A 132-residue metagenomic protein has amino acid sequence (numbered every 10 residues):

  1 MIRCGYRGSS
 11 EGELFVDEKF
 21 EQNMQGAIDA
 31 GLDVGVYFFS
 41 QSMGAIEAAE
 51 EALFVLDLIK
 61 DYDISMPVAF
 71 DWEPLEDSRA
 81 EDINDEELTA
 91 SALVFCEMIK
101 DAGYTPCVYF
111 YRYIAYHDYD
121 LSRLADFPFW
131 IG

Functional and structural regions predicted by a protein language model:
M1-G35: N-terminal carbohydrate-binding/catalytic regions of secreted carbohydrate-active enzymes
R3, G8, S40, D71-E73: Conserved residues at the C-terminal ends of beta-strands
C4, Y37-S40, E97-A102: A generic short-segment signal for beta-strand/edge and adjacent turn/coil regions
G8-F20, Q41-E50, S78, Y113-H117: Acidic-and-aromatic substrate-binding clefts and catalytic sites of carbohydrate-active enzymes
A30, F38, S42-M43, P128: Aromatic- and acid-rich polysaccharide-binding/catalytic face of secreted or lumenal carbohydrate-active enzymes
V34-F38, C107: Short hydrophobic alpha-helical runs that function as membrane-insertion/retention elements
L53, L58-V68, W72-G132: Surface-exposed substrate-engagement region within the catalytic domains of secreted or surface-exposed extracellular
